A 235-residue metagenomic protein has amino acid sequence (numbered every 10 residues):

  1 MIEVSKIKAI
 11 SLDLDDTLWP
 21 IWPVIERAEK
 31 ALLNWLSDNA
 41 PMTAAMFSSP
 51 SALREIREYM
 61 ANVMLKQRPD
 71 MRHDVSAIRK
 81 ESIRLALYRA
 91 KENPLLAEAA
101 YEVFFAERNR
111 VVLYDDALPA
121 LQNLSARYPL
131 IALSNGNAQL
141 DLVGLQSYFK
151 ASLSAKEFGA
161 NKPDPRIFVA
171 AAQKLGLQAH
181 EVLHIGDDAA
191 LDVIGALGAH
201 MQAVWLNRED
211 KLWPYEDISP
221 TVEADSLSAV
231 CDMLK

Functional and structural regions predicted by a protein language model:
M1-I10, W22-P23, D38, E92 (+2 more regions): Asp-based, Mg2+/Mn2+-dependent phosphohydrolase catalytic module
E3-D115: N-terminal helical cap/lid subdomain that shapes the substrate entry/recognition surface in HAD-like hydrolases
